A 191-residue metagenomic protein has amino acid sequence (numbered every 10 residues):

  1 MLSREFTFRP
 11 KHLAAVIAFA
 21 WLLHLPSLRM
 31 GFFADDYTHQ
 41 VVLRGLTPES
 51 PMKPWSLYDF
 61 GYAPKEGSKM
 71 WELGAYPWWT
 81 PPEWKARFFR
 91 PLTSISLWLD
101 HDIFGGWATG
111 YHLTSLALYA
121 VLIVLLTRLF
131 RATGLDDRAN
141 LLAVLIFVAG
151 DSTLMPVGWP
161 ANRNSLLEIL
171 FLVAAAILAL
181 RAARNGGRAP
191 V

Functional and structural regions predicted by a protein language model:
M1-V191: Polytopic membrane enzymes that build or remodel cell-surface glycoconjugates and lipids
